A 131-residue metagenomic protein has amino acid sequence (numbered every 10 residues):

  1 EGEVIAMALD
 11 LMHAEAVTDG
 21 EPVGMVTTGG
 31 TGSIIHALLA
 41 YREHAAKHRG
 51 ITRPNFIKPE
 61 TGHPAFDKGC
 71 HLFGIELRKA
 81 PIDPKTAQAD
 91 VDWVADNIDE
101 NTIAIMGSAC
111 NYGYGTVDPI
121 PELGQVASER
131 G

Functional and structural regions predicted by a protein language model:
E1-G30, A40, H44: Conserved N-terminal alpha-helix of the aminotransferase class I/II PLP-enzyme fold
M25, G29-G131: Conserved PLP-enzyme active-site core in the AAT-like
